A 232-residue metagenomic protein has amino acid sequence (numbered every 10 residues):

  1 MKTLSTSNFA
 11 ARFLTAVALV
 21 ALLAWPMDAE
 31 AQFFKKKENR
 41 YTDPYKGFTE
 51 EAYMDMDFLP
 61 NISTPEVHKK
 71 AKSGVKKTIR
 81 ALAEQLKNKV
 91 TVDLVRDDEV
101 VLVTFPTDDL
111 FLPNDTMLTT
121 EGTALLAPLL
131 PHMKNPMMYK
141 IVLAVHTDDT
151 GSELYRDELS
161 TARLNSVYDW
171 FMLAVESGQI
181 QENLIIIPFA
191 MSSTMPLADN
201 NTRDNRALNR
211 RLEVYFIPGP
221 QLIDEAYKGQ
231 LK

Functional and structural regions predicted by a protein language model:
K2-T15: Bacterial N-terminal signal peptides that target proteins for export
L14-A24: Bacterial N-terminal signal peptides
A29-V100, T116-M117, A124, L222: N-terminal targeting leaders that direct proteins to extracytoplasmic destinations
V67-G74, N114-E121, L125, N135 (+3 more regions): Extracytoplasmic/periplasmic, Sec-exported soluble proteins
V75-R96, F111-V145, V214, Q221-A226 (+1 more regions): Periplasmic peptidoglycan-binding/anchoring modules of Gram-negative envelope and division proteins
V101-P106: Short, aliphatic-rich beta-strand segments
D108-L112, D148-G151: A short, flexible beta-alpha/helix-coil linker loop
T147-Q230: Periplasmic OmpA-like peptidoglycan-binding domain that tethers envelope proteins to the cell wall
